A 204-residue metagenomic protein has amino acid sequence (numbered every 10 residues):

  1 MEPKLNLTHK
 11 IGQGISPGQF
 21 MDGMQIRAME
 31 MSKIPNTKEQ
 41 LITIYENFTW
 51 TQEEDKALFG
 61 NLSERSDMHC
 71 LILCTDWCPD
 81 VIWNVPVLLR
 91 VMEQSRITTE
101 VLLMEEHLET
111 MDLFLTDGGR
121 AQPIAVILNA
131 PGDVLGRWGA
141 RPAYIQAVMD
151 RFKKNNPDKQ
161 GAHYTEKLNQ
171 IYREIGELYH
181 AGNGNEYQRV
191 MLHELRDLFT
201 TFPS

Functional and structural regions predicted by a protein language model:
M1-M68, Q94, T98, D112-G119 (+1 more regions): Non-globular targeting/processing and membrane-anchoring segments
F48-T51, C78-D80, L103-E106: A short linear-motif detector with a strong N-terminal bias
G60-R90: Local sequence-structure signature of Cys/Sec-based thiol-disulfide redox active-site neighborhoods
L71-D76, L88, E93-M111, R120-A121 (+1 more regions): Thiol-based oxidoreductase modules, predominantly thioredoxin-like and allied folds used for disulfide exchange
I124-V126, G136: Conserved active-site beta-strand-loop modules that form the wall/rim of enzyme catalytic pockets and either contain
